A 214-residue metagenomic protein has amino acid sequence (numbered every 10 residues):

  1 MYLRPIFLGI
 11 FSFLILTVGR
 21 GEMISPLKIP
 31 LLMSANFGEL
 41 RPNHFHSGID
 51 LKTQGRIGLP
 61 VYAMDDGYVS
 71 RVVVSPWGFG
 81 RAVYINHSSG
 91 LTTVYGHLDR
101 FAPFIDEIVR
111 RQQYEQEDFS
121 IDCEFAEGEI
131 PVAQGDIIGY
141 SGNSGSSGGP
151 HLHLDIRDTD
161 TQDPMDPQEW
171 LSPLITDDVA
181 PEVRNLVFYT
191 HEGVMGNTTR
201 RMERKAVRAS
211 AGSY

Functional and structural regions predicted by a protein language model:
M1-F7: Bacterial N-terminal signal peptides that target proteins for export
I10-R20: Hydrophobic h-region of N-terminal signal peptides that target proteins for export in Gram-negative bacteria
V18-T92, S120, A126-G128, A133-Q134 (+2 more regions): Surface-exposed, glycine-biased beta-strand/turn segments
L40, F101-A102: A short secondary-structure junction motif
G96, P103-Q134: Aromatic/His-enriched, Gly/Pro-containing loop or helix-boundary segments that lie immediately adjacent to catalytic
H97-F101, W170-S172: A short, sequence-level motif marking secondary-structure junctions
G149-I156: Histidine-centered catalytic micro-motifs
